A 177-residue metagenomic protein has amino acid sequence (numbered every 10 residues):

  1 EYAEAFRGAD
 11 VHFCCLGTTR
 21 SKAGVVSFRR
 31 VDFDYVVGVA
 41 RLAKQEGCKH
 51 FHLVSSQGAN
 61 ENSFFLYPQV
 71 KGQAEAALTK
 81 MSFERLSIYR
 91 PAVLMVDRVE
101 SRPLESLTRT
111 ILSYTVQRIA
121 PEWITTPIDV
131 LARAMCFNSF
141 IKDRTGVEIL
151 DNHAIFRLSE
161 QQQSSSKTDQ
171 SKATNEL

Functional and structural regions predicted by a protein language model:
E1-G38, L42-Q45, S139: NAD(P)H-binding glycine-rich loop region in Rossmannoid oxidoreductase-like domains and their noncatalytic homologs
C15-L16, F51-Q57, Y89-P91: SDR active-site strand-loop-helix element
K22-V26, H50-S63: Short, flexible active-site loops
V37-R41, K49-H52, P68, G72 (+1 more regions): Internal, well-ordered alpha-helical scaffold/interface segments that support domain packing or protein-protein contacts
E46-H50, F83-E84: A short helix->loop->beta-strand "cap" motif at the edges of active sites that frequently abuts
E61-Q163: Oxidoreductase cofactor-interface core, primarily capturing Rossmann-like NAD(P)-dependent enzymes
Q161-L177: Eukaryotic N-terminal low-complexity, Ser/Thr- and Lys/Arg-rich leader segments that predominantly function as
